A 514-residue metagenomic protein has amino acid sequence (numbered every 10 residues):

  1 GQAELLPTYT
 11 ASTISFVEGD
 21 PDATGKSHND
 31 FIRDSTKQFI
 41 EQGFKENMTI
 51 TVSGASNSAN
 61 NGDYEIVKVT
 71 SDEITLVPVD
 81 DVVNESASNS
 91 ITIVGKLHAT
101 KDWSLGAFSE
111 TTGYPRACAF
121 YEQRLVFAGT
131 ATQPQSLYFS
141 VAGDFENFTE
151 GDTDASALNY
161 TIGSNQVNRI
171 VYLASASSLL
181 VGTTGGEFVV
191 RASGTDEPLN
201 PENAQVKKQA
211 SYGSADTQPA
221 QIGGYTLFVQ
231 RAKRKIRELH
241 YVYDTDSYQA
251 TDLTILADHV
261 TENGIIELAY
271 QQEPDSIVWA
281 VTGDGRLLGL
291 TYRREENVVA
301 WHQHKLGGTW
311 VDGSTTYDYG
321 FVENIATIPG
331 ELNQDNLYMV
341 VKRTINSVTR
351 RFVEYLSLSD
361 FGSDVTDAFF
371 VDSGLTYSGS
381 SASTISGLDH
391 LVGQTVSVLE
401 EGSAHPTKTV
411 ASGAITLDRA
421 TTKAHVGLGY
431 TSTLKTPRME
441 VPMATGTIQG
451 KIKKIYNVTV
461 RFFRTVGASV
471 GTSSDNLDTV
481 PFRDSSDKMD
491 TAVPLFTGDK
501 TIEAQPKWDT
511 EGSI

Functional and structural regions predicted by a protein language model:
G1-T10, K96-A174, G185, Q230-T254 (+2 more regions): N-terminal beta-propeller domains
G1-T111, D418-T431, D484-T491: Small/polar beta-strand repeat architecture
S35, N57-S58, L105-Y114, K208-Y212 (+3 more regions): Surface-exposed ligand/attachment interfaces on beta-rich extracellular proteins
Y121, A176, A220-I222, Q271 (+1 more regions): Structural WD40 beta-propeller signal
N165-N168, F188, E197, S211-S214 (+2 more regions): Beta-sheet repeat architectures centered on beta-propellers
L180-D196: Surface-exposed extracellular loop regions of Gram-negative outer-membrane beta-barrel proteins
T195-Q209: A short alpha->loop->secondary-structure connector
